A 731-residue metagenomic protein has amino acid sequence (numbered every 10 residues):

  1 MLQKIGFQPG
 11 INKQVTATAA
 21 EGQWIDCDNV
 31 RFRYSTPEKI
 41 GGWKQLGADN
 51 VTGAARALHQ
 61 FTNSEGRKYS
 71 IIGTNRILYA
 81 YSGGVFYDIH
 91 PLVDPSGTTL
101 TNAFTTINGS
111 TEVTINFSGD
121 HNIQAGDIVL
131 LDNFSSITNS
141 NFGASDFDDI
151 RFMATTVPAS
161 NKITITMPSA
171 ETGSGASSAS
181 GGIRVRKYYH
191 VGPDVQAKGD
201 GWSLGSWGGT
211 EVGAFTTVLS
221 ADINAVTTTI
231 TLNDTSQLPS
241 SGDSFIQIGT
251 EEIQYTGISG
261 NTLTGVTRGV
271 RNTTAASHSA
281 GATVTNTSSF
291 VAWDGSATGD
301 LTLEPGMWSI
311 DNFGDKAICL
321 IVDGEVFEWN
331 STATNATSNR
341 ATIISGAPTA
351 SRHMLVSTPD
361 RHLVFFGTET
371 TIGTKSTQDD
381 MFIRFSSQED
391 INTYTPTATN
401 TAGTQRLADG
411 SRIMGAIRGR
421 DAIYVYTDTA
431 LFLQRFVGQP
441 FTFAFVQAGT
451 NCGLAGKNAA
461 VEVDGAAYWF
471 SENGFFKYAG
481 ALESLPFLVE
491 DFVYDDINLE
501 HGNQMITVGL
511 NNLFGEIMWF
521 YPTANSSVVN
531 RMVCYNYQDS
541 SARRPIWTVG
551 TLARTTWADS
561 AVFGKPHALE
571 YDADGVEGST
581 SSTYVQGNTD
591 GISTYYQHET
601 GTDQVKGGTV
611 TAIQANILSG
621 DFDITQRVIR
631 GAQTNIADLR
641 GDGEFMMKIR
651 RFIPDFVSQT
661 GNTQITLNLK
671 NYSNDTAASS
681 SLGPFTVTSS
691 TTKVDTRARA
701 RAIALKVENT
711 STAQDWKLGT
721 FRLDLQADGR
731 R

Functional and structural regions predicted by a protein language model:
M1, K13, A17-T18, I25-G97 (+5 more regions): Surface-exposed assembly/interface segments
M1-S96, M307, N451-A466, E472-R731: Beta-sheet repeat architectures centered on beta-propellers
G42-T62, H90-P95, V291-L303, N335-I506 (+1 more regions): Beta-propeller and closely related beta-pinwheel folds
G66-R67, G314, D360, R420 (+1 more regions): Conserved loop/turn motif of beta-propeller repeat scaffolds
S70-G73, I318-L320, F365, Y424-V425 (+2 more regions): Conserved beta-strand element within WD40/beta-propeller blades
I71, S96-N108, F152-V157, V218-I223 (+7 more regions): Short, exposed beta-strand/loop patches in secreted or surface proteins that constitute
T74-N75, G84, F134, T250-E251 (+12 more regions): An acidic- and aromatic-residue-enriched active-site/binding cleft used to recognize and process polar
H90-T229, N233-G306, T334-S338: Small/polar beta-strand repeat architecture
